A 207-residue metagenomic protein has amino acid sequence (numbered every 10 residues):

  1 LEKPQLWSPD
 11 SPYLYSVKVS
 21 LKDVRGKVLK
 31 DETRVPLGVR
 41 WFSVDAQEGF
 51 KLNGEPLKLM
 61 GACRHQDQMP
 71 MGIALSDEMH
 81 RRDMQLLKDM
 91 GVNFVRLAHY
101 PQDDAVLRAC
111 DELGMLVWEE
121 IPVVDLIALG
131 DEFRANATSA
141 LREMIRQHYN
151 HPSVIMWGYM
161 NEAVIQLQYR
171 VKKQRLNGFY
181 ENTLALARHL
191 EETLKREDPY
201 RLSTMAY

Functional and structural regions predicted by a protein language model:
L1-A109, L113-V117, A140, I155-M156 (+4 more regions): Secreted/periplasmic carbohydrate-active enzymes, especially glycoside hydrolases
Q66, Q102-A105, L126, A163-L167: Flexible loop/turn segments at secondary-structure boundaries
E112, L129-Y207: Active-site neighborhood of glycoside hydrolase catalytic domains
E120-I121, A163: Generic detector of well-ordered alpha-helical packing
I121-I127: Short, acidic/turn-prone active-site loops that include or flank metal/cofactor- and phosphate-binding residues
